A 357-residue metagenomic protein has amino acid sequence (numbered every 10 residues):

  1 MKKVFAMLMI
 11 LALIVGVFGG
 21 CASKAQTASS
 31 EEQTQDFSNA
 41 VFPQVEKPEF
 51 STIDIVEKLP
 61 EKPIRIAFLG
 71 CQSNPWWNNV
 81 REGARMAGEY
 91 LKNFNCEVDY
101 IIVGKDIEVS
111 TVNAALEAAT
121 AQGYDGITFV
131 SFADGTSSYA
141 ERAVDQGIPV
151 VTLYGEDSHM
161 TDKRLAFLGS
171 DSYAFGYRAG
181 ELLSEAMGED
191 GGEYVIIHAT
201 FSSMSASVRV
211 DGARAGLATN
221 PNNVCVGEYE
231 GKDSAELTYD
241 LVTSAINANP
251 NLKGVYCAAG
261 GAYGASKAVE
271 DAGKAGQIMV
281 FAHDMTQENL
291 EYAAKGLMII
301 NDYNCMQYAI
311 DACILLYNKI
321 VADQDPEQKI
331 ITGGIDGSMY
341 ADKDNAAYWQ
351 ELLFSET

Functional and structural regions predicted by a protein language model:
M1-I64, T120-A121, R142-I148, T357: Short, low-complexity disordered leader/linker segments with a strong preference for bacterial N-terminal type II
S29-K62, S205, G216-L217, Q307-T357: Hinge/cleft segment of the Venus flytrap/periplasmic-binding protein
N39-V56, P60, I64-G83, A87 (+7 more regions): Extracytoplasmic "Venus flytrap"
V45-D54, F167-E193, T238-Y239, M285-N289 (+1 more regions): Hydrophobic alpha-helical segments within soluble ligand-binding/sensing domains
F50-I53, K92, C96-G123, G227-A248 (+1 more regions): Structural motif
I66, A84, Y177-E228, L316-Q350: An alpha-beta-alpha
E117, G126-D145, A213, G231-E291: Hydrophobic alpha-helical
D134-A174, T286-A294, M298, D344: Flexible loop/hinge segments that line or gate small-molecule binding clefts
